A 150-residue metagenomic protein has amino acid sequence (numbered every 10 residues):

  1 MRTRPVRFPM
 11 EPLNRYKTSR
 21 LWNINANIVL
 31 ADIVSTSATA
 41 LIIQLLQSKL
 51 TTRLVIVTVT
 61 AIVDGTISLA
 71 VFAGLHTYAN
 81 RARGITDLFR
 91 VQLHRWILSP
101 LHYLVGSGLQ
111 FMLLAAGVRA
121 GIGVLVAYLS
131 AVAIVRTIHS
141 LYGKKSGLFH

Functional and structural regions predicted by a protein language model:
R2-H150: Membrane-interacting alpha-helical segments
